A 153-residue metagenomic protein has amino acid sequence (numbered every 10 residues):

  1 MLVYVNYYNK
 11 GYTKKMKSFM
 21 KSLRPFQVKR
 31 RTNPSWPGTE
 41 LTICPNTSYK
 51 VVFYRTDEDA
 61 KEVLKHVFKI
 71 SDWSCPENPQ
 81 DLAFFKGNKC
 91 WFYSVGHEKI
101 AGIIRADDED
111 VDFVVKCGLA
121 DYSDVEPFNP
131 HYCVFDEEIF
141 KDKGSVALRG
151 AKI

Functional and structural regions predicted by a protein language model:
M1-I153: Structured alpha/beta or helical-core interaction and ligand-binding surfaces enriched in interleaved
